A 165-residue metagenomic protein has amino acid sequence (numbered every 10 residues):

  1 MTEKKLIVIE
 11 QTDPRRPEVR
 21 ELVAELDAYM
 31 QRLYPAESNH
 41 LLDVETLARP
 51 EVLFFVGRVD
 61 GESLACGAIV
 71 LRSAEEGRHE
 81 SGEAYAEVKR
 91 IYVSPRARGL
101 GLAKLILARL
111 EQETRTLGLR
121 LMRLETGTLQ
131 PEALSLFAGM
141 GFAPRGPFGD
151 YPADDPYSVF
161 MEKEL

Functional and structural regions predicted by a protein language model:
K4-K89, S94-R96, L107-R109, E113 (+2 more regions): Acetyl-CoA-dependent GNAT
P14, R123-T128, L134, A138-F160: Conserved catalytic-core motifs of GNAT/GCN5-like acyltransferases
P17, L100, P131: Loop/helix-junction capping segments adjacent to catalytic residues or to phosphate/diphosphate-binding pockets
S94-R96, L100, T128: Active-site acidic-Proline motif in GNAT/NAT acetyltransferases
R98, P156-L165: Accessory recognition modules or surfaces
G101, G118, G141: Short glycine-rich hinge loops at helix-strand junctions in the catalytic core of two-component histidine kinases
L107, T114-T126: Conserved GNAT acetyl-CoA-binding A-motif
